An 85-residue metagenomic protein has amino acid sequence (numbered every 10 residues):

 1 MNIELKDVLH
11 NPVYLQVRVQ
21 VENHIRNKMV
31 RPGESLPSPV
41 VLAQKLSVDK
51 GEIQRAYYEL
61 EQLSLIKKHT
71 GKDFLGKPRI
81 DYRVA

Functional and structural regions predicted by a protein language model:
M1-L36, V40-S47, A85: Extreme N-terminal segment that seeds HTH/winged-HTH DNA-binding domains in transcriptional regulators
S35-K68: N-terminal helix-turn-helix
E59-A85: HTH-adjacent hinge/linker in prokaryotic transcriptional regulators
